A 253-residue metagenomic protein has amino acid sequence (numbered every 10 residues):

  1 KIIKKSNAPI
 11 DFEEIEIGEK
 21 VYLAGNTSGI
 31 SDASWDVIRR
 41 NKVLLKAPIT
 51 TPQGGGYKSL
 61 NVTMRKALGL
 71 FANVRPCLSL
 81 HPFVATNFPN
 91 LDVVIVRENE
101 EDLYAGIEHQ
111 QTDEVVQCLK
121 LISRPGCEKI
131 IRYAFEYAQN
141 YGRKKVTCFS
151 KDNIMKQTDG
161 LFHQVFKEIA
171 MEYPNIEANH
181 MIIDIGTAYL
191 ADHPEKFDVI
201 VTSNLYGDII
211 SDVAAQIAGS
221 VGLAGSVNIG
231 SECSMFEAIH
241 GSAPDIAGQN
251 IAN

Functional and structural regions predicted by a protein language model:
K1-N7, T112-D184, K196: Glycine-rich phosphate/diphosphate-binding loop of Rossmann-like nucleotide-binding domains
N7-I10, R39-N41, G69-L70, P89-D92 (+7 more regions): Short coil/turn connectors at secondary-structure junctions
A8-V21: A short beta-strand-loop structural module common to alpha/beta enzyme folds
E19-L23, D32, T187-A252: Glycine-rich phosphate/nucleotide-binding loop
Y22-K120, L205-G207: N-terminal glycine-rich phosphate/adenylate-binding segment common to multiple enzyme folds
L23, P52-Q53, N153-Q157, A188-Y189: Short, small-residue-enriched loops and turns at beta-alpha junctions that line or gate enzyme active sites
R65-S79, E172-M181, L223-E237, A247-G248: Short, acidic/small-residue loops that bind anionic groups at enzyme active sites
